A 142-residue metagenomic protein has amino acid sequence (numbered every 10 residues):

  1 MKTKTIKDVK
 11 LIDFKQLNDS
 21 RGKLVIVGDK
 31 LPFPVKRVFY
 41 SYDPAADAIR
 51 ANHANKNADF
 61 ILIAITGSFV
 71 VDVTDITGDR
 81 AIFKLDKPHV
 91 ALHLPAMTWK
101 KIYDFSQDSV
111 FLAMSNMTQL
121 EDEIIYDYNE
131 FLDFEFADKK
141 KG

Functional and structural regions predicted by a protein language model:
M1-V90, Q107-V110, M114-G142: Non-catalytic, conserved peripheral segments adjacent to functional cores
K87-L92, A96-D104: Well-ordered alpha/beta subsegment
